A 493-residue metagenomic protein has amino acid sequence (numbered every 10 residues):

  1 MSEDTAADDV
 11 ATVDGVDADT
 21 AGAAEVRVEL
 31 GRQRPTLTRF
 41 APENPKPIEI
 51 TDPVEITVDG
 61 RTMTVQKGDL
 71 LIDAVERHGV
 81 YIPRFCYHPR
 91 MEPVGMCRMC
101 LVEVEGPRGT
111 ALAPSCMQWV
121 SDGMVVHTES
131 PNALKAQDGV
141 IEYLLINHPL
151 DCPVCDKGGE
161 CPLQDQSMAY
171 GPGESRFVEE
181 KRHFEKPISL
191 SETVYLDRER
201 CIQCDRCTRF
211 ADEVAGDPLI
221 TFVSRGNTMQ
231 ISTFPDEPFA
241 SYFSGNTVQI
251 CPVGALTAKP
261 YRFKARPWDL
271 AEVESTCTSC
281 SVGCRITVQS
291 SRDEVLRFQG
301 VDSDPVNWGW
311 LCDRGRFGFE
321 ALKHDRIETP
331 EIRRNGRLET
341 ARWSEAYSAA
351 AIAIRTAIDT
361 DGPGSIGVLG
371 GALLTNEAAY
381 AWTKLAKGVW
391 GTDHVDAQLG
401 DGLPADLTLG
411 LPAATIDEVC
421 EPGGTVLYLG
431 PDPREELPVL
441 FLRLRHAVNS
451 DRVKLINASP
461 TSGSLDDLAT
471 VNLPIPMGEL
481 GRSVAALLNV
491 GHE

Functional and structural regions predicted by a protein language model:
M1-A18: N-terminal acidic, proline/glycine-rich, low-complexity intrinsically disordered segments
S2, A11, L145, P149 (+7 more regions): Catalytic alpha/large subunits of respiratory electron-transfer oxidoreductases, centered on bis-MGD molybdoenzymes
E3, D19-P47, R98-T278, V282-I286 (+1 more regions): Fe-S ferredoxin-like electron-transfer domains and their immediately adjacent linker/connector regions across
L71-E105: A basic, amphipathic helix-loop patch mediating RNA/tRNA/ribosome contacts
